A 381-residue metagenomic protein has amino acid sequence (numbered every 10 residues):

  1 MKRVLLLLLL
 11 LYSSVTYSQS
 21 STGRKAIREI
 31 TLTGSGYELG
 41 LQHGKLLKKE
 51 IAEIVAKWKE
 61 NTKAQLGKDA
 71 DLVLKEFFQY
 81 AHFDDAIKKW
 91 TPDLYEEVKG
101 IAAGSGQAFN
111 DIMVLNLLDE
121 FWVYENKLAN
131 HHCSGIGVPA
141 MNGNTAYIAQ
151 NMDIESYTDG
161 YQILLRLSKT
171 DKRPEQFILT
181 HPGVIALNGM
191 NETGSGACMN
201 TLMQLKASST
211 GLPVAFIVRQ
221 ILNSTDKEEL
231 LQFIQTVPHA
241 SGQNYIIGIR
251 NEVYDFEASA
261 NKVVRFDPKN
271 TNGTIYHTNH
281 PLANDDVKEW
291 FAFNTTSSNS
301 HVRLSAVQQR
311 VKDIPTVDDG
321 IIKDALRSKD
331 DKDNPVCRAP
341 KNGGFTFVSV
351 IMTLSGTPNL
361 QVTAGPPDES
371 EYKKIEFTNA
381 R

Functional and structural regions predicted by a protein language model:
M1-T22: Bacterial Sec-dependent N-terminal signal peptides
K2-R3, Q150, R166, R219 (+2 more regions): Basic side chains
L5, D159, I163-L165, K169-D171 (+2 more regions): Short, basic/low-complexity N-terminal boundary segments at the transition from targeting/disordered tails
L7-L8, L39, E155, A186 (+2 more regions): A broad, structure-centric signal for solvent-exposed, well-ordered loop/edge residues that line or flank functional
L9-L10, Y157, R310: Enrichment for repetitive, rod-forming helical segments
S14, Q19, Y161-Q162, S168 (+4 more regions): Alpha-helix boundary/interfacial micro-motifs
Q19-K127, H131-H132, M141, I221-V263 (+1 more regions): C-terminus-biased signal that marks the final domain/tail of proteins
L118-F216, Q232, F347, N359 (+1 more regions): Internal mixed beta-strand/loop scaffold within catalytic domains of large alpha/beta enzymes
